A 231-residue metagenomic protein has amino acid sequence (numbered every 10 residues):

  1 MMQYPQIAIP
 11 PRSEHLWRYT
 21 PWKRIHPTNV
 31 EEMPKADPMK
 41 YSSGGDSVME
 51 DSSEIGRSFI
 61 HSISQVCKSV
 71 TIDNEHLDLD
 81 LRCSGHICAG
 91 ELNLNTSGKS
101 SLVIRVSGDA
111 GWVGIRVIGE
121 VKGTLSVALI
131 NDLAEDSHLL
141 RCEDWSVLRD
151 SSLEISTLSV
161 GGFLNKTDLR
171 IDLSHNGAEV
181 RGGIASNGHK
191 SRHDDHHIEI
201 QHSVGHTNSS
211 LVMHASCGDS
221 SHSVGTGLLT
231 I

Functional and structural regions predicted by a protein language model:
M1-E91, N95-K99: N-terminal leader/transition segments
I55-I231: Conserved beta-strand/loop scaffold segments within soluble protein domains that form the structured core and edges
